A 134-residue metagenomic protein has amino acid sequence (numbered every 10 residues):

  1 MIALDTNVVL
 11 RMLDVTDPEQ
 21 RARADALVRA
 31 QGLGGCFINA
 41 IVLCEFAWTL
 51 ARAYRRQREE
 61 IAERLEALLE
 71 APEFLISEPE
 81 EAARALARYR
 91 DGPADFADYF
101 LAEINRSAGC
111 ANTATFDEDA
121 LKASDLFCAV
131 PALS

Functional and structural regions predicted by a protein language model:
M1, A102-S134: Acidic, PIN/NYN-like endoribonuclease modules and their adjacent C-terminal/linker elements
M1-I38, A53-E60, E66, L133-S134: Short, well-structured N-terminal submotif of metal-dependent ribonuclease cores
L4, F37-I38, I76, F96 (+1 more regions): Short beta-strand scaffold positions
V8, V42, E81, F100-L101 (+1 more regions): Alpha-helix capping/helix-boundary segments
R11-L13, T49, A123-S124: Residues that scaffold the ATP/ADP-binding catalytic core of kinase and kinase-like folds
L33-C36, E73, S107-N112: Short active-site oxyanion
A47-A51, E66, L86, A102: Amphipathic alpha-helical segments within well-ordered protein domains
L65-D91: Acidic catalytic patch
